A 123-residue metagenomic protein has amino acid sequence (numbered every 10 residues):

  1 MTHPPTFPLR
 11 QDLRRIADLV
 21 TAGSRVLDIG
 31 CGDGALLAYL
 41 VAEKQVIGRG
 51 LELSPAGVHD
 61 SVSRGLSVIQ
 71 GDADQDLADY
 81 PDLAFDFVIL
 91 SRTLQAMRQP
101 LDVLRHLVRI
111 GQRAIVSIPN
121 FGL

Functional and structural regions predicted by a protein language model:
F7-G23: Conserved alpha-helix/loop element of class I SAM-dependent methyltransferases that forms part of the SAM/SAH-binding
S24-G32: Conserved class I S-adenosyl-L-methionine
G34-A38: Glycine-rich SAM-binding Motif I of class I
Y39-D76: Class I SAM-dependent methyltransferase SAM/SAH-binding core
D76-D82: Short conserved loop adjoining the S-adenosyl-L-methionine
F87-R98: A short SAM/SAH-binding and catalytic strip from SAM-dependent methyltransferases
L101-I115: A short glycine-rich, Lys/Arg-flanked "PGG" loop and its adjoining helix->strand segment in the class I
V116-L123: Conserved class I S-adenosyl-L-methionine
